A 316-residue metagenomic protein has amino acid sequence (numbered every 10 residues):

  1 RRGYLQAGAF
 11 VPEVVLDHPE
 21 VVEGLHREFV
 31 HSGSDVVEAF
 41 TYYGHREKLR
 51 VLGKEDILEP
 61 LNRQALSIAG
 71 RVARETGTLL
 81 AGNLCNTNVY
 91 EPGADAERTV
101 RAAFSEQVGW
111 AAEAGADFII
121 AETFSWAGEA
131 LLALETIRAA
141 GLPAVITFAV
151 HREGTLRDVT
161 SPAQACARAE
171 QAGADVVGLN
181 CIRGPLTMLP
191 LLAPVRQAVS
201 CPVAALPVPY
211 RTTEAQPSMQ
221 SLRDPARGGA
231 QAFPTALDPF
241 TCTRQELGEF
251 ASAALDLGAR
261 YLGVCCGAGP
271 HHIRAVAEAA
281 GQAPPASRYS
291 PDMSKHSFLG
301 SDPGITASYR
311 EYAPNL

Functional and structural regions predicted by a protein language model:
R1-L316: Domain-level signal for soluble alpha/beta catalytic cores
